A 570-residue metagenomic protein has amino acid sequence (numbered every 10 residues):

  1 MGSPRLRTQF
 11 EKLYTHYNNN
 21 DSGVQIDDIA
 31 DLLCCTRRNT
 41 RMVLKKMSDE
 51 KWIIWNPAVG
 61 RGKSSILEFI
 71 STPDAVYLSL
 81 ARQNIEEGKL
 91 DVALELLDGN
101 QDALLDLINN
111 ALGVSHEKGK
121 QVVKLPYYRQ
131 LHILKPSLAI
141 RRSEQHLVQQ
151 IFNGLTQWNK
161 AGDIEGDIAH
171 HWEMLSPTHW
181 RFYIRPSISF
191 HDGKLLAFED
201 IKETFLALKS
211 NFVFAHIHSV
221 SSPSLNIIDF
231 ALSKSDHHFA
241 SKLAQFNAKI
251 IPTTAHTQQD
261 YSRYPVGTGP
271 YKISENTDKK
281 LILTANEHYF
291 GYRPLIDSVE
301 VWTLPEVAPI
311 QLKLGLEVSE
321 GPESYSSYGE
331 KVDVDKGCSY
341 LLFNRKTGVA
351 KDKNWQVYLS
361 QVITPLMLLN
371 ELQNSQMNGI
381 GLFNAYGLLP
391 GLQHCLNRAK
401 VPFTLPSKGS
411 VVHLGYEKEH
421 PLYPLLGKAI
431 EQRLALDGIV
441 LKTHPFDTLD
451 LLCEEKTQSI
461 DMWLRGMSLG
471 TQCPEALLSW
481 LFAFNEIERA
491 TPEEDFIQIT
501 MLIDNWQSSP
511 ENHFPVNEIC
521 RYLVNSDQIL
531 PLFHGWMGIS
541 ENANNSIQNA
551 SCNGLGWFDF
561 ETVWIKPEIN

Functional and structural regions predicted by a protein language model:
N18-D21, V43, I140-R142, L147 (+1 more regions): Aromatic- and charge-enriched surface segment that lines or borders ligand/interaction sites
N19-D28, L33-N39, K51, W55-P57 (+1 more regions): Ligand/substrate-recognition segments at binding pockets and active sites
S48, A58, Y358, V362-L396 (+2 more regions): Detector for C-terminal structural segments
L125-L175: N-terminal lobe/hinge region of extracytoplasmic solute-binding protein
Q130-E144, F239-Q245, S540-E561: A structural "hinge/loop" feature
V213-H256, P270-E275, K280: Surface-exposed binding/hinge segments that line and control ligand-binding clefts or catalytic entry sites
T284-E287, V332-Y358, V362, E371: A bilobed periplasmic-binding-protein/Venus flytrap-type ligand-binding module shared by bacterial periplasmic
H288-Y328: Ligand-site clamp/hinge motif
